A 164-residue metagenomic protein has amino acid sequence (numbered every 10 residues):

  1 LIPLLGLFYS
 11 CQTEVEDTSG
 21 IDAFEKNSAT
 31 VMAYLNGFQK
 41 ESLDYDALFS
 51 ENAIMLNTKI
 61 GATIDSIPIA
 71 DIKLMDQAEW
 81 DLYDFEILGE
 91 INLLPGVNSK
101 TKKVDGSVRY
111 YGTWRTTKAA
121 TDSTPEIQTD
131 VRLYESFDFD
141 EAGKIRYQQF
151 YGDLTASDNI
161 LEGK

Functional and structural regions predicted by a protein language model:
L1-Y9: Sec-dependent bacterial lipoprotein signal peptides
C11-Q39, L43: Short, low-complexity N-terminal intrinsically disordered segments enriched in polar/charged residues
E16-D22, T121-Q128, A156-G163: A short acidic/glycine-rich loop-to-helix N-cap element
L43, A47-V108: A solvent-exposed, acidic/Ser-Thr-rich amphipathic alpha-helical stretch
A47-S50, F137-I145: Short, solvent-exposed coil/turn segments at beta-strand boundaries
K59, G112-W114, G152: A mature extracytoplasmic/lumenal domain signature
R109-A142: Exposed beta-sheet edge and beta->alpha loop/turn motif
K144-K164: Low-complexity, intrinsically disordered terminal/linker segments enriched in charged and Gly/Pro repeats
